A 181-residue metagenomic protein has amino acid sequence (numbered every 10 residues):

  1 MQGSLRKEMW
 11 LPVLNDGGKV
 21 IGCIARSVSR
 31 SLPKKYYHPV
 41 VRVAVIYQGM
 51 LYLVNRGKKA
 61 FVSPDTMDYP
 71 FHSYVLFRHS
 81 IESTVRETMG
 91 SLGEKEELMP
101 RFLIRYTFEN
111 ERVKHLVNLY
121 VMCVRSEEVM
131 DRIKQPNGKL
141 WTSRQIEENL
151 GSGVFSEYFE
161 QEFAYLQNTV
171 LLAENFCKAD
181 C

Functional and structural regions predicted by a protein language model:
M1-R42: Acidic, metal-coordinating catalytic segment for phosphate/diphosphate chemistry, firing primarily on the Nudix
R26, G57, K134-Q135: Residue-level structural signal for beta-strand termini and adjacent loop
S27-S31, L103-E109: Short, solvent-exposed loop/turn elements at beta->coil junctions and helix N-caps that rim active or binding pockets
S29-L32, K59-P64, K139: A short local loop/turn or secondary-structure capping micro-motif enriched for an aromatic residue
H38-F71: A glycine-rich, hydrophobic loop/mini-helix early in the fold
L53, D68-L103: The catalytic Nudix box helix
P64-M67, F77, I104, E111-C181: Nudix hydrolase/Nudix homology domain
